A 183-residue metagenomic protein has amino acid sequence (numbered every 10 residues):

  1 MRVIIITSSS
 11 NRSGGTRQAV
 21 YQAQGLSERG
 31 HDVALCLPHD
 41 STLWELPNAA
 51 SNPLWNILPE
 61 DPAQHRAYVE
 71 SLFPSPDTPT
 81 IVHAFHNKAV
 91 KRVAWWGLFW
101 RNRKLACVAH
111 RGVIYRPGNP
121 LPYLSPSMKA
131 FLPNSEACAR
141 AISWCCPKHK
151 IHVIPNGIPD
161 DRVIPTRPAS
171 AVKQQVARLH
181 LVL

Functional and structural regions predicted by a protein language model:
M1-V3, T80-I81, Q174, R178-L183: Charged active-site motifs of nucleotide-sugar-dependent glycosyltransferases
I5-Q64: N-terminal strand-loop element at the rim of the active site of nucleotide-sugar-dependent glycosyltransferases
L37-P38, H83-A84, P133-N134: Short beta-strand scaffold positions
N48, P53-V82, K91-F99, Y123: An amphipathic, basic-hydrophobic alpha-helix
V69, I164-L181: A short helix/loop element that forms part of the nucleotide-sugar donor recognition site in Leloir-type
H83-K91, R111-G112: Short His-centered aromatic/hydrophobic patch
R101-E136, C145-C146: A conserved, positively charged/aromatic
A137, G157: Carbohydrate-associated surface elements
